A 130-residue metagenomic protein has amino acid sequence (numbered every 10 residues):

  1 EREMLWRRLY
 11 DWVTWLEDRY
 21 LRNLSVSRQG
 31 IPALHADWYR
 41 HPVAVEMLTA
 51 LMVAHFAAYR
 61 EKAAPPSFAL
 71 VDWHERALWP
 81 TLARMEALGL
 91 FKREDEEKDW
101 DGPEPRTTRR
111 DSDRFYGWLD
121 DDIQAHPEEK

Functional and structural regions predicted by a protein language model:
E1-M47: N-terminal low-complexity, intrinsically disordered segments
R2, R28, A63, P105-T108: Alpha-helical interaction segments
W12, D18, V26, A44-V45 (+5 more regions): A generic structural signal for solvent-exposed, polar alpha-helical segments
T14-L21, T49-Y59, L78-L90: Alpha-helical repeat scaffolds in large eukaryotic proteins
L21-Q29, F56-A63, L90-R93, P127: Residue-level signal for secondary-structure boundary elements
R28-V71, L78: Positively charged alpha-helical interaction cores common to chromatin-/nucleic-acid-associated regulators
A69-K130: Polybasic, proline/glycine-rich intrinsically disordered low-complexity segments
